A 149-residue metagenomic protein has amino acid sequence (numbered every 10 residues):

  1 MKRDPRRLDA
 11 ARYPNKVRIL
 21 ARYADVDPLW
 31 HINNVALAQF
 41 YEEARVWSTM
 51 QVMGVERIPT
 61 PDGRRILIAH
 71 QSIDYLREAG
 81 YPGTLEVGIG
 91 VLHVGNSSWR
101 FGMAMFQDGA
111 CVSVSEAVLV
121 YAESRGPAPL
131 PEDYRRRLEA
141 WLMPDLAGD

Functional and structural regions predicted by a protein language model:
K2-Q51: Catalytic strand-loop segment that frames the active site of acyl-thioester-processing enzymes
K2-V17, Y75, A79-T84, V91-D149: HotDog/MaoC-like acyl-thioester-processing domains
F40, V52, R137-W141: Residues that form generic nucleotide/phosphate-binding pockets
V55-R57: Surface-exposed helix-capping loop/turn segments at secondary-structure junctions
P59-I66: Short, basic/aromatic beta-hairpin or loop at an interaction surface
L67-Q71: Short, structured beta-strand/loop micro-motifs enriched in basic residues and often containing a Trp
